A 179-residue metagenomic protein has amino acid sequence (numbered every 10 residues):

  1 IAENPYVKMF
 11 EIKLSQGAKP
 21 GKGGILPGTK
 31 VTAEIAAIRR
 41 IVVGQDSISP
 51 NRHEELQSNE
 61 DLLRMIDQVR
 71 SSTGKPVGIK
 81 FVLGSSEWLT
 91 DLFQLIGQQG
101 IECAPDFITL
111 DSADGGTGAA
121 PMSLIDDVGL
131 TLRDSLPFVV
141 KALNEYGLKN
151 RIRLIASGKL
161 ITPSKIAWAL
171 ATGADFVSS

Functional and structural regions predicted by a protein language model:
I1-G97: Active-site-facing alpha/beta catalytic cores
E54-S179: Glycine-rich phosphate/ribose-binding loops and adjacent secondary-structure elements that form binding surfaces
